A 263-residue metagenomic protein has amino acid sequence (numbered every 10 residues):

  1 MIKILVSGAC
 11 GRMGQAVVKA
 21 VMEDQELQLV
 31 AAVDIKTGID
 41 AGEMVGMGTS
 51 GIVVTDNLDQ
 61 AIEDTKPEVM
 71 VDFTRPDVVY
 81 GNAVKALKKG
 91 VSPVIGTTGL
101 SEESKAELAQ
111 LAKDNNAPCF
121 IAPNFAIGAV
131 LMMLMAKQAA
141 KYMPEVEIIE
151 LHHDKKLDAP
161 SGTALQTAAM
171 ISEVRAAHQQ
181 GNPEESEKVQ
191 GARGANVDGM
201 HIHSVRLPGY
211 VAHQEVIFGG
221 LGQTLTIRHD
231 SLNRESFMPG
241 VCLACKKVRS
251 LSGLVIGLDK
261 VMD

Functional and structural regions predicted by a protein language model:
I2: Nucleotide donor/acceptor-binding cores
L5-S7, R12-T65, M143-D263: C-terminal substrate-binding/catalytic lobe of Rossmann-fold NAD(P)-dependent oxidoreductases
M70-V71: N-terminal Rossmann-like NAD(P) cofactor-binding module of classical short-chain dehydrogenase/reductase
D77, G81-K89, T97-C119, M135-K137: Rossmann-fold NAD(P)-binding glycine/threonine-rich loop
I95, C119-A122, E150: General beta-strand structural signal in soluble alpha/beta enzymes
L131-M143, A159: Rossmann-like NAD(P)H-binding beta-loop-alpha module
